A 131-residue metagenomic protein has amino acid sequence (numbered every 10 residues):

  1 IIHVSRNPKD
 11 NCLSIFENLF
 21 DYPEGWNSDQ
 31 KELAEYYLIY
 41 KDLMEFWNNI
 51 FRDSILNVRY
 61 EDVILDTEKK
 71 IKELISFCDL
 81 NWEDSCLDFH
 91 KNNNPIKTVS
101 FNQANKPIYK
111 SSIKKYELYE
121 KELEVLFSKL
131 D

Functional and structural regions predicted by a protein language model:
S5-P8: A short beta-strand-to-loop transition that corresponds to the Sensor-1 phosphate-sensing loop of AAA+ P-loop ATPases
C12-N57, I64-D131: PAPS-dependent sulfotransferases, especially Golgi type II membrane carbohydrate sulfotransferases
